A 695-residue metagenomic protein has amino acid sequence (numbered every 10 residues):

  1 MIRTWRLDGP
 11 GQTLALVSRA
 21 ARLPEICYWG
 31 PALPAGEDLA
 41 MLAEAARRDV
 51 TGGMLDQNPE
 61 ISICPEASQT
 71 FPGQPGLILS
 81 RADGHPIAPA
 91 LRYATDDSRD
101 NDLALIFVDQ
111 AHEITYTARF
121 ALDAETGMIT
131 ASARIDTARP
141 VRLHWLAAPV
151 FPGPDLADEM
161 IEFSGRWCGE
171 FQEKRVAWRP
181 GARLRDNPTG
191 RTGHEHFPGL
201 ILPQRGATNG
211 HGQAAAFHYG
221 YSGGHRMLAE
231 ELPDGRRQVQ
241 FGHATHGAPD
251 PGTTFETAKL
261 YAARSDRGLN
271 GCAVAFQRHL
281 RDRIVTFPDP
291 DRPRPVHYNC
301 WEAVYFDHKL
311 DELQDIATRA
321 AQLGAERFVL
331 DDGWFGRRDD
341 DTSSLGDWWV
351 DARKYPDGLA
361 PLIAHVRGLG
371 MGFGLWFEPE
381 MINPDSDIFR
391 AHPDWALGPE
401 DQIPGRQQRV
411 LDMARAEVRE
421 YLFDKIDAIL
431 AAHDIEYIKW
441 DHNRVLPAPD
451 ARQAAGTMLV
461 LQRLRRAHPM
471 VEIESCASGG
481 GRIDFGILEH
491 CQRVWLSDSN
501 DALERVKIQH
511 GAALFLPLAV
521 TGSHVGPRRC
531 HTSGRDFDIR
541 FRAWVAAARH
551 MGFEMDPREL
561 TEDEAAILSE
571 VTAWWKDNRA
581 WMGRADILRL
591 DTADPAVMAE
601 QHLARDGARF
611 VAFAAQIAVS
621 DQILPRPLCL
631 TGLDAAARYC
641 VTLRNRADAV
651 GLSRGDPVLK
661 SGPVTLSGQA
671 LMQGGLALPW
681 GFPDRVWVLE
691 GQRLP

Functional and structural regions predicted by a protein language model:
R3-R6, P10-L14, P24-P233, R638-L652: Polysaccharide-binding surfaces and accessory modules of carbohydrate-active proteins
G11, A133, G252, Y298 (+8 more regions): Conserved, mostly hydrophobic/aromatic
G11, L200-I201, N209-H211, T592-A635: Carbohydrate-binding surface patches
A88-L91, G247-D266, P683-E690: Short Pro-Gly-centered flexible turn/kink motifs
D289-D424, I435-Y437: Aromatic-lined carbohydrate-binding/catalytic grooves of carbohydrate-active enzymes
Y355-G358, R390-R540, H550, M555 (+1 more regions): Active-site neighborhood of glycoside hydrolase catalytic domains
R540-L588: Catalytic cores of secreted or luminal carbohydrate-active enzymes
A618-P695: C-terminal beta-sandwich/jelly-roll accessory domains of carbohydrate-active enzymes
